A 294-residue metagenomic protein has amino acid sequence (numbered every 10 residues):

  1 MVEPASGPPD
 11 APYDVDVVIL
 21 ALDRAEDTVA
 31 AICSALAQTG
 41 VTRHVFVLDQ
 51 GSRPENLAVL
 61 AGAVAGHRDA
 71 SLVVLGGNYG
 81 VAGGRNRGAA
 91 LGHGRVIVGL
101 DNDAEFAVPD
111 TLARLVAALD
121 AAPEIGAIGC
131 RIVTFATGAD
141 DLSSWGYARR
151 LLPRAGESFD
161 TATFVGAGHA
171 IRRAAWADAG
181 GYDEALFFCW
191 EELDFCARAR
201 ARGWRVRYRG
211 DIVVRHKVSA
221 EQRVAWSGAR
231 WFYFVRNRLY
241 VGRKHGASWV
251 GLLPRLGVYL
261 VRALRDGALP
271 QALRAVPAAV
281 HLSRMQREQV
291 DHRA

Functional and structural regions predicted by a protein language model:
M1-S34: N-proximal low-complexity "stem/linker" segments adjacent to membrane-targeting elements
S34-T42: Short, acidic, metal-binding catalytic loop of nucleotide-sugar glycosyltransferases
D49-A58, A104-E105: A conserved acidic beta->alpha catalytic loop
V74-G92: Glycine-rich, basic loop-to-helix element that forms the pyrophosphate-binding segment of sugar-nucleotide handling
R95-E105: Short beta-strand-to-loop acidic/aromatic patch adjacent to the donor-nucleotide binding site
P109-D141: Conserved donor NDP-sugar-binding/catalytic core segment of glycosyltransferases
T163-I171, A175-G180, A185-V213: A short, conserved alpha-helix in the catalytic core of glycosyltransferases
A229-F234, A247-A294: Non-catalytic, C-terminal membrane-associated alpha-helical segments of glycosyltransferases
